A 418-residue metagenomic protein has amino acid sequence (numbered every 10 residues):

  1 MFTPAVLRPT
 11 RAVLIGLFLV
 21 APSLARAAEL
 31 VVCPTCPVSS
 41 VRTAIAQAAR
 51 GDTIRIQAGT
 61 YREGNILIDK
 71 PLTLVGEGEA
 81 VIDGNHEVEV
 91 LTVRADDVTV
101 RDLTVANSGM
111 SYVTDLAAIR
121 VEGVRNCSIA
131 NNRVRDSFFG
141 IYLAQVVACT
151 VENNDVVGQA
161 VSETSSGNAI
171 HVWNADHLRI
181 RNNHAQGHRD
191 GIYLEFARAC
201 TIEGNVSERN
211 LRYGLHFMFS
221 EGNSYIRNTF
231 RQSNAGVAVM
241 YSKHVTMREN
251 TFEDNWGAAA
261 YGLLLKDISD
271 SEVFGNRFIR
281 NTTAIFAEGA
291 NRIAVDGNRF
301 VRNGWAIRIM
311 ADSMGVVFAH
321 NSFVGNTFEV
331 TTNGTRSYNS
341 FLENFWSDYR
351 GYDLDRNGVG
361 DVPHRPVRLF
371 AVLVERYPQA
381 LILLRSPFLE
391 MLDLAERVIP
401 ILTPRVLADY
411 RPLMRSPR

Functional and structural regions predicted by a protein language model:
A12-P22: Bacterial N-terminal signal peptides
E29-R62: Acidic Gly/Asp/Thr-rich repetitive segments characteristic of extracellular carbohydrate-active and adhesion proteins
R42, R50, Y61-T73, I82-N126 (+2 more regions): Extracellular beta-strand-rich solenoid/capping regions of secreted or surface-exposed proteins that bind or remodel
R55, L67, V75, D83 (+25 more regions): Extracellular beta-strand solenoid repeats
G84-T92, V113-V121, D136-L143, E163-W173 (+6 more regions): Extracellular beta-strand/beta-solenoid scaffold signature
D102-E122, T150-N174, R179, G191 (+6 more regions): Acidic/polar low-complexity surface segments
W256-G262, I293-G297, V301-R418: Functionally critical loop-and-helix segments that line ligand-binding/catalytic clefts of soluble enzyme domains
